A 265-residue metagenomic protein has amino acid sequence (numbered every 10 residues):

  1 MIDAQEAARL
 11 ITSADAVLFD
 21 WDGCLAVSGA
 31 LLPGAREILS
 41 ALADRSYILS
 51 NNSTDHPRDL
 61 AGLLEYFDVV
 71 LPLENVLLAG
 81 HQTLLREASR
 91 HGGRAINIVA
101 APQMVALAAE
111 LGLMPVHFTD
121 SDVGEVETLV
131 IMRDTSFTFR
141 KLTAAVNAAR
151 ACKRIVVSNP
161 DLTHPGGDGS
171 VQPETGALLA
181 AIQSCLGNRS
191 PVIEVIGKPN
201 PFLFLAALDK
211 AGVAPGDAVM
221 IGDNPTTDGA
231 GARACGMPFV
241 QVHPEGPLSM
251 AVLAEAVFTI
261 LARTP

Functional and structural regions predicted by a protein language model:
M1-G29, P33-A41, P57-N75, L84-P265: Asp-based, Mg2+/Mn2+-dependent phosphohydrolase catalytic module
L49: Short beta-strand segments at enzyme active-site cores
N52: Conserved phosphate/oxyanion-binding catalytic-loop motifs
